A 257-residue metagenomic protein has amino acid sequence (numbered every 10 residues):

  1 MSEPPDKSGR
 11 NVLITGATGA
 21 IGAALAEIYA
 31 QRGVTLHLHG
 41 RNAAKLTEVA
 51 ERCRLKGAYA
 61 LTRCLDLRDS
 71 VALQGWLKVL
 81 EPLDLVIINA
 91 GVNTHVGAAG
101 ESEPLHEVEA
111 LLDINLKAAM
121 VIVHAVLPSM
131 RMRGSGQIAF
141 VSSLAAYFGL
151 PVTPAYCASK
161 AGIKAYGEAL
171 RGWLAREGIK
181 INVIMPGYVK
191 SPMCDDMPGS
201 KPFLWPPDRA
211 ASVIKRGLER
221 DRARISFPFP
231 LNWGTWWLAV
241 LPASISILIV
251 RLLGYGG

Functional and structural regions predicted by a protein language model:
T18-G19: Conserved glycine-rich cofactor-binding loop
V34-V49: Conserved glycine-rich Rossmann-like NAD(P)H-binding loop of the short-chain dehydrogenase/reductase
C53-V71: Rossmann-fold cofactor-recognition segment
N93-E109, V152: Conserved mid-core segment of classical short-chain dehydrogenase/reductases
V123, S159: Active-site helix of classical SDR
S143: Residue(s) in the substrate-gating loop at a strand-loop-helix junction that position the organic substrate next
V183, G199-W236: C-terminal helical subdomain
